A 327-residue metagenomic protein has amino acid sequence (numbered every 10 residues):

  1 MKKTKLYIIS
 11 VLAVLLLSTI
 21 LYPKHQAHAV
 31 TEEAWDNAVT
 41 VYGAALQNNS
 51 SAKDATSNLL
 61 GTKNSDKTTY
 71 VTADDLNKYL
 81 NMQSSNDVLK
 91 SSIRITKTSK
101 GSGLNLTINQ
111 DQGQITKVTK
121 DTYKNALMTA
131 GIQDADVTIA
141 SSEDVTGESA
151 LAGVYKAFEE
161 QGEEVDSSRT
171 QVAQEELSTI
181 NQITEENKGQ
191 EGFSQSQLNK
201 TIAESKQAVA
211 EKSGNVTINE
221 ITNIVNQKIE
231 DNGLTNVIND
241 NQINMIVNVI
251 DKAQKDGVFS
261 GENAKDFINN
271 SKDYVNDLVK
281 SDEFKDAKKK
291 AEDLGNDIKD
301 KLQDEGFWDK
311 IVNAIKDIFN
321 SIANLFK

Functional and structural regions predicted by a protein language model:
M1-A27, I315, I322: Sec-dependent N-terminal signal peptides of Gram-positive bacterial secreted proteins and lipoproteins
A27-G101: Basic/polar, acidic-poor N-terminal "presequence/leader" segments that form or can form short amphipathic helices
V39-G43, T107-Q114, V137-D144, N187-E191 (+4 more regions): Second-shell loop/turn segments in exported
S50, G113-D121, D144-A152, E164-S168 (+8 more regions): Soluble non-cytosolic domains of exported or imported proteins
Y79-I132: Signal peptide-directed extracytoplasmic domains
D121, N125, A152-K156, K200-A203 (+12 more regions): Solvent-exposed, polar/charged alpha-helical surfaces in well-ordered, non-transmembrane soluble domains, broadly
M128-V237, N241: Soluble oligomerization/assembly scaffold segments of membrane-associated complexes
A253, G257-S260, A264-I322: Amphipathic alpha-helical membrane/lipid-surface binding segments
